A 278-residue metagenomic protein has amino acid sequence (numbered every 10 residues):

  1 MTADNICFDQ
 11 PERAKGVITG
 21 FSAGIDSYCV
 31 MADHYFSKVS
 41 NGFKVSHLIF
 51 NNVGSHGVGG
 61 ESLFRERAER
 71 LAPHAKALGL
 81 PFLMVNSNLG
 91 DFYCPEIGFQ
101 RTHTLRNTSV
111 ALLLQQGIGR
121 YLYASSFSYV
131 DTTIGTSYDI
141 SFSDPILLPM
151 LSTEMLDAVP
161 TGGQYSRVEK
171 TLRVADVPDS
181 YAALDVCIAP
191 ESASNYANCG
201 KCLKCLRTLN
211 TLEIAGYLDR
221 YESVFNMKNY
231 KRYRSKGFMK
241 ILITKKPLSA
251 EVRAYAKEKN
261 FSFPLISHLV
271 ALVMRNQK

Functional and structural regions predicted by a protein language model:
M1-V17, I25, V30-K278: Nucleotide-activated chemistry modules centered on ATP-dependent adenylation/adenylyltransferase
S22: Active-site cores of enzymes that catalyze phosphoryl transfer or operate on phosphate-rich substrates
